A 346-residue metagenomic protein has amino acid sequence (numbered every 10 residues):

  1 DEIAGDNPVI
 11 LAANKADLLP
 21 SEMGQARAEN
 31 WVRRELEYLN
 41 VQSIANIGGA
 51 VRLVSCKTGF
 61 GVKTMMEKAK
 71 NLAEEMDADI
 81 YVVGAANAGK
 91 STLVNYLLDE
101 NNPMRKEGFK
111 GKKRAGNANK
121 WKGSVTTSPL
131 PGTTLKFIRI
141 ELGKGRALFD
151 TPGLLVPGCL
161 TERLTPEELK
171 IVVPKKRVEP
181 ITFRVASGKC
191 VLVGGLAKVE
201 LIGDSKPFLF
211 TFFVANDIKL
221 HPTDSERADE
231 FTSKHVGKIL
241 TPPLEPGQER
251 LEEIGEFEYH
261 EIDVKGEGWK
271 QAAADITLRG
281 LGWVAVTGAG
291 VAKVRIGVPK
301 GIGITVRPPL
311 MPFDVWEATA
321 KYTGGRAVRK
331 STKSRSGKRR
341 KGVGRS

Functional and structural regions predicted by a protein language model:
D1-I10, A16, F109-S346: Helix-rich effector regions associated with P-loop NTPase G domains
A4-I10, K15-A88, V94-G116, S124: Canonical P-loop GTPase G-domain recognition
